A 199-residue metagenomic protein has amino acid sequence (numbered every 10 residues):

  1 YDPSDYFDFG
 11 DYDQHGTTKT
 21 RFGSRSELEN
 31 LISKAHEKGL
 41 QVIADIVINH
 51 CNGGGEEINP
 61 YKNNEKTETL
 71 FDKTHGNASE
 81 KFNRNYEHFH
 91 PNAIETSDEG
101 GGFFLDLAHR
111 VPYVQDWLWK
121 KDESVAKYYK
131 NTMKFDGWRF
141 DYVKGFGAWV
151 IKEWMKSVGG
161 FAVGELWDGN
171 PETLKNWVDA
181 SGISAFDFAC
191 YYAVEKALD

Functional and structural regions predicted by a protein language model:
Y1-E99, K144-G164, G169: Acidic/aromatic-lined carbohydrate-recognition and catalytic surfaces of CAZymes acting on diverse glycans
Y1-S4, G100-G102, M133, S181: Short, solvent-exposed loop/turn segments at the edges of secondary structure
F9-Y12, I94-V111, T132-K134: Short glycine/proline-rich turn/loop motifs
D13-F22, K120-K134: Intrinsically disordered, low-complexity coil segments
I32, H36, E123-D199: Active-site-proximal helices and loops of the catalytic beta/alpha 8
H109-V125: Alpha-helical scaffold elements lining the catalytic groove of polysaccharide deacetylases
